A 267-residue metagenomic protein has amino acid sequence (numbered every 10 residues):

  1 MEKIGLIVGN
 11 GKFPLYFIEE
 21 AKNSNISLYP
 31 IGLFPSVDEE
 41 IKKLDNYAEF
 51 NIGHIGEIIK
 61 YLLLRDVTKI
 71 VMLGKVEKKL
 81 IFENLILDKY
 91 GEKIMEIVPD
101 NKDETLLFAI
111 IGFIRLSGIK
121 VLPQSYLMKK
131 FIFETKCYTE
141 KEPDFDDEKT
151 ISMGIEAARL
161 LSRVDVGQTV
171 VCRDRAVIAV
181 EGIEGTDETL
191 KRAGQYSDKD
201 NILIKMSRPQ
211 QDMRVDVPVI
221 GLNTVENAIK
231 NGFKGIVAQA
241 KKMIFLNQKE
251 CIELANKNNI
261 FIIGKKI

Functional and structural regions predicted by a protein language model:
E2-L33: N-terminal basic/disordered segments at the start of proteins
K3-G5, S27-P30, T68-I70, I111 (+7 more regions): Structural motif
F13, A21, E49-I52, D103-E104 (+3 more regions): Conserved mixed alpha/beta catalytic, RNA-binding, or beta-rich assembly cores of soluble enzyme, regulatory
F17-I18, E40-K43, F82-L85, F133-K136 (+2 more regions): Short acidic, glycine/serine/threonine-rich loops at helix termini
E20, A109, F113, E250 (+1 more regions): Alpha-helical structural signal in soluble globular domains
F34-L64, N84-I94, E188-I267: Feature captures the catalytic cores and cofactor-binding loops of soluble hydro-lyases/lyases that act on carboxylate
I58-L127: N-terminal glycine-rich phosphate/adenylate-binding segment common to multiple enzyme folds
